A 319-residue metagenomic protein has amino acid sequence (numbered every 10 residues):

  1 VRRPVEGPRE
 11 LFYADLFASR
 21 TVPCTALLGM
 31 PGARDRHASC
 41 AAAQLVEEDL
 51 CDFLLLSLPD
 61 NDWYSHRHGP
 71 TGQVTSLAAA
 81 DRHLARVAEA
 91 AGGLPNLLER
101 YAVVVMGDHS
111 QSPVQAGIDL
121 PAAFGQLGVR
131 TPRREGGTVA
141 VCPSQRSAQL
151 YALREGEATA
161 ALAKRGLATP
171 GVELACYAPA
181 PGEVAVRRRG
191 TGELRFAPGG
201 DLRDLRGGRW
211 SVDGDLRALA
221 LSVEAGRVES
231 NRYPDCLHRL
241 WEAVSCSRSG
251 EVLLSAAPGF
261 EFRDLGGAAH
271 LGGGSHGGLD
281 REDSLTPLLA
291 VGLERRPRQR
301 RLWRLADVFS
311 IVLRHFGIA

Functional and structural regions predicted by a protein language model:
V1-P70, A79, F196-S230, S249 (+3 more regions): His/Asp/Glu-rich, glycine-adjacent segments that coordinate divalent cations and/or stabilize oxyanion chemistry on
R36, C40, A78-R82, S144 (+2 more regions): A structural signal for well-ordered alpha-helical segments within the folded catalytic domains of diverse enzymes
A42, D52-P59, Q73-A91, P95-L97 (+5 more regions): Beta-strand elements within well-structured catalytic alpha/beta cores of enzymes that handle phosphate/sulfate esters
D60-W63, S110-S112, P258-E261, L293-R296: Short, solvent-exposed loop/turn segments at secondary-structure junctions
R86, A91-F260: Secreted, luminal/periplasmic, and some membrane-associated catalytic domains that remodel anionic oxygen-ester
G128-E155, G273-I311, H315: Substrate-binding rim/cap in mid-to-C-terminal beta-strand-loop elements of soluble/periplasmic
L253-S255, A268, L279: A glycosyltransferase accessory/donor-loop signature
D264-S275: Short, surface-exposed loop/helix-turn segments at secondary-structure junctions that function as lids/hinges flanking
